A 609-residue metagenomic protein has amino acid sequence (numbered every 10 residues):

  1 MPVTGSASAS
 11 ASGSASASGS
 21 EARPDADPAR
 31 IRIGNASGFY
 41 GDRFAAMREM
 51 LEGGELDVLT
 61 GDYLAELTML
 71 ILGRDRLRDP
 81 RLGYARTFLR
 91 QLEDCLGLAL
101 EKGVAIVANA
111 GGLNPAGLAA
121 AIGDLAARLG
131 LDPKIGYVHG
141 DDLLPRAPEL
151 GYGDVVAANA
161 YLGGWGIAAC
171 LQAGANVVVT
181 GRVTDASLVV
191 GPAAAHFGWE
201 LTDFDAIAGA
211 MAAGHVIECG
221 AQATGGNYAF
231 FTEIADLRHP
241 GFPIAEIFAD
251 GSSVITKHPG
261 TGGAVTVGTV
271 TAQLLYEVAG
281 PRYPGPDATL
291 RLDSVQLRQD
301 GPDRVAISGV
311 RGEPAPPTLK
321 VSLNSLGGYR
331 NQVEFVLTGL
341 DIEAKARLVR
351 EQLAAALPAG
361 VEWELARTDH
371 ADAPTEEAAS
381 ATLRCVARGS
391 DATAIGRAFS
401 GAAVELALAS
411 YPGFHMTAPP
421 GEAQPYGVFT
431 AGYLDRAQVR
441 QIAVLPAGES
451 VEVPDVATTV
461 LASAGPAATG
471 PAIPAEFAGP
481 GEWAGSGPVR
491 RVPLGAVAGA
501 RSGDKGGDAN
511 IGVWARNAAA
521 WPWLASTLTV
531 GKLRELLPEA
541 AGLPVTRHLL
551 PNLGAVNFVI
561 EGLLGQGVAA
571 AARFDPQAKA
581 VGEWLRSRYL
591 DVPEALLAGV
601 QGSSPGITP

Functional and structural regions predicted by a protein language model:
M1-S6, G19-E49: N-terminal amphipathic/basic leader segments beginning at the initiator methionine
P2, L59, R78-G191, V267-L290 (+6 more regions): Alpha/propeptide regions of enzymes that mature by internal proteolysis
P2-A26, L461-S486, Q601-T608: Intrinsically disordered, low-complexity terminal tails and inter-domain linkers enriched for S/T/G/P/D/E
F44-M47, M69-R74, G117-G123, P145-G151 (+12 more regions): Short acidic, glycine/serine/threonine-rich loops at helix termini
G54-L72, D94: N-terminal glycine-rich anion-binding loops that anchor highly charged ligand groups
E55, G309-G479, G485-V492, G499 (+9 more regions): C-terminal non-catalytic interaction/assembly regions of soluble proteins
R128-D141, G191-F231, S526: Catalytic or ion-translocation cores adjacent to nucleophile or general acid/base/metal-coordination motifs in diverse
I207-G309: A conserved active-site cap/scaffold subdomain adjacent to cofactor or substrate pockets
